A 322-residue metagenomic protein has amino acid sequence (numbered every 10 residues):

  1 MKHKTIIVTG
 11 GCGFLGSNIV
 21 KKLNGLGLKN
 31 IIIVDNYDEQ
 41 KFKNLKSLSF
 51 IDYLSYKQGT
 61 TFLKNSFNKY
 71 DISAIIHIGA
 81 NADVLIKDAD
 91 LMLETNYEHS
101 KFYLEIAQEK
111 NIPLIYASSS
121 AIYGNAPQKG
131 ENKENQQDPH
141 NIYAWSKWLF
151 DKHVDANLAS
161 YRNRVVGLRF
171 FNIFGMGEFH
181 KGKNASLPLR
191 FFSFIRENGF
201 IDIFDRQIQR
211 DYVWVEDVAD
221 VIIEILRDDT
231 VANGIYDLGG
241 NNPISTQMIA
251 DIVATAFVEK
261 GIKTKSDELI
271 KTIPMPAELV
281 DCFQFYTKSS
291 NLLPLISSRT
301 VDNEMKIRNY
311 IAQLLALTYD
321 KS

Functional and structural regions predicted by a protein language model:
I6-L26: N-terminal Rossmann NAD(P)H-binding glycine-rich loop of SDR-like oxidoreductase domains
T9, V34, I75-G79, L114-S120 (+1 more regions): SDR active-site strand-loop-helix element
I33-G59: Glycine-rich phosphate-binding loop and adjoining beta1-alpha1-beta2 segment of Rossmann-like nucleotide-binding folds
S47, Y56-T95: NAD(P)H-binding glycine-rich loop region in Rossmannoid oxidoreductase-like domains and their noncatalytic homologs
N81-D83, S119-K129, F171-F174: Active-site segment of SDR-like NAD(P)-dependent oxidoreductases
E94, E98-F102, E109, I122-G167 (+1 more regions): Catalytic helix-loop patch of NAD(P)-dependent Rossmann-fold dehydrogenases
Q128, K152-D211, V215-E224: NAD(P)-dependent short-chain dehydrogenase/reductase
N198-S322: C-terminal substrate-binding subdomain of Rossmann-fold SDR/epimerase-dehydratase oxidoreductases
